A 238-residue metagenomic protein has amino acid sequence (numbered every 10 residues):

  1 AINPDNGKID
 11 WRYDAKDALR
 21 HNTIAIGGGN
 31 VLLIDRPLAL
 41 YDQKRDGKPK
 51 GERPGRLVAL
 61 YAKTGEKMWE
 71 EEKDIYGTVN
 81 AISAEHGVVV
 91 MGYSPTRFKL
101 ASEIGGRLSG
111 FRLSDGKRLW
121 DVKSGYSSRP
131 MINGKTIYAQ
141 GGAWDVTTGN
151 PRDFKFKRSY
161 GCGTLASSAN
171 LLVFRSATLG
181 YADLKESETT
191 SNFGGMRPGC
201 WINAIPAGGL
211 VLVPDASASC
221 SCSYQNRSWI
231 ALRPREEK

Functional and structural regions predicted by a protein language model:
A1-G7, K50-G65, G105-G116, R227-E237: Beta-propeller blade signature
I2, L60, F111, W144-G149 (+3 more regions): Hydrophobic/aromatic beta-strand positions that recur at structurally equivalent sites within the blades
N3-N6, G28, Y61-T64, H86 (+5 more regions): Residue-level recognition of short loop/turn positions
D5, K63, K73, A81-S83 (+2 more regions): Extracellular/periplasmic ectodomains of large secreted or surface enzymes and adhesion receptors
K8-Y13, E66-E71, K117-V122, N150-F156 (+1 more regions): A short beta-strand motif characteristic of beta-propeller blades
Y13-L57, E71-S109, V122-A143, R158-L179 (+2 more regions): Repeat-blade elements of multi-bladed beta-propeller folds
L57-L60, T64-E66, E71, V122 (+3 more regions): A broadly tuned preference for mixed-charge, low-complexity surface segments
A101, Y181-D183, S191: Extended hydrophobic-aromatic, low-complexity segments
